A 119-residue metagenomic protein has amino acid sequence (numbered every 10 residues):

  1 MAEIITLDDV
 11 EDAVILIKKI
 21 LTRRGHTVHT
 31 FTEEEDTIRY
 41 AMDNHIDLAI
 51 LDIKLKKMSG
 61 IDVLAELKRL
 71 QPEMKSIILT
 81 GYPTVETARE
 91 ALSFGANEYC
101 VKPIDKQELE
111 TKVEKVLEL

Functional and structural regions predicted by a protein language model:
E11-H29, V116: Two-component/phosphorelay signaling modules centered on CheY-like receiver
T30-L48: Acidic, metal-coordinating helix/loop segments flanking the phosphotransfer/catalytic sites of two-component signaling
E33, S59-D62: Acidic catalytic/metal-coordinating carboxylates
D52, T80: Active-site residues of response regulator receiver
I61-E73: Short amphipathic alpha-helix used as the core "switch/output" element in two-component signaling
Y82-P83, F94: Short, conserved "switch-loop" micro-motifs in signal-transduction and mechanochemical regulators
I104-V113: C-terminal output helix
